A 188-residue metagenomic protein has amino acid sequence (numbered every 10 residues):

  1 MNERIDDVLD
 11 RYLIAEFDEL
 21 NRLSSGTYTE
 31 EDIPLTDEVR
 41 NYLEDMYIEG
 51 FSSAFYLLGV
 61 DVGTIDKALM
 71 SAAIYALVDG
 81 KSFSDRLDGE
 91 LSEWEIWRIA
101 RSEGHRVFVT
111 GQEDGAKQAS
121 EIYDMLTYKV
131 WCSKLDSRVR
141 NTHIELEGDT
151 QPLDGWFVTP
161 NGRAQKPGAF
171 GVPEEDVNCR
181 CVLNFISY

Functional and structural regions predicted by a protein language model:
M1-V107, G111-G115, F185-Y188: N-terminal leader/targeting and assembly helices and adjacent pre-domain segments
W94-Y188: Acidic, glycine-rich two-metal-ion catalytic cores of nucleic acid-processing enzymes
